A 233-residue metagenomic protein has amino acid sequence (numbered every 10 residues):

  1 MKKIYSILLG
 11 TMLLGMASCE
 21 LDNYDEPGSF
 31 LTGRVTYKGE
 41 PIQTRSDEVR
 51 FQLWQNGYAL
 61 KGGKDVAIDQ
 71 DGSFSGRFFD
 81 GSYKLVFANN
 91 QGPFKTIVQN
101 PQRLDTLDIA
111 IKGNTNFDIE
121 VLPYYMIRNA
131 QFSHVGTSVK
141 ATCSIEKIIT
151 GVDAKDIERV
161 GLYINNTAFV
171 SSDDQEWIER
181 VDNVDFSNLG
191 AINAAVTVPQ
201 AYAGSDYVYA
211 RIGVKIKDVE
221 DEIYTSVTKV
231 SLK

Functional and structural regions predicted by a protein language model:
M1-P41: Bacterial Sec-dependent N-terminal signal peptides
R34-V49, I148: Structural motif
N56-S73: Short, acidic Ser/Thr/Gly-rich low-complexity loop/linker segments typical of extracellular and cell-surface proteins
Q70-Q91: Short Pro-Gly-centered beta-turn/loop motif in secreted/extracellular proteins
G72-G76, D105-L107, T115-F117, G190-V196: Short strand-edge motifs at loop-to-beta-strand transitions and within beta-strands of extracellular beta-rich domains
N90-D118: Structured interaction patches on ligand/partner-binding surfaces of diverse proteins
R103-D105, V219-K233: Short beta-strand elements
T197-E222: Beta-strand-rich modules
